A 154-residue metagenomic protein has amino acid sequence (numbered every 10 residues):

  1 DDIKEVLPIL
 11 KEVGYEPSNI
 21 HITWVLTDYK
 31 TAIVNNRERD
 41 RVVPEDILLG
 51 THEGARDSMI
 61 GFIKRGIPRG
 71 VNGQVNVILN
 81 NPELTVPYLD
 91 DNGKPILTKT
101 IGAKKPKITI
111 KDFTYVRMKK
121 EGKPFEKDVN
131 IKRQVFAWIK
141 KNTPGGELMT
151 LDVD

Functional and structural regions predicted by a protein language model:
D1-S18: Glycine-rich phosphate-binding loop used to anchor ATP phosphates in small-molecule kinases, encompassing both
L10, I22, V75-I78: Generic structural hydrophobic/aromatic packing signal, biased to beta-strands
Y15-N35: Conserved phosphate-donor/acceptor-positioning beta-strand/loop module used by diverse small-molecule
D28-D154: Conserved GTP-binding G-domain of TRAFAC-class P-loop NTPases and closely related GTPase folds
